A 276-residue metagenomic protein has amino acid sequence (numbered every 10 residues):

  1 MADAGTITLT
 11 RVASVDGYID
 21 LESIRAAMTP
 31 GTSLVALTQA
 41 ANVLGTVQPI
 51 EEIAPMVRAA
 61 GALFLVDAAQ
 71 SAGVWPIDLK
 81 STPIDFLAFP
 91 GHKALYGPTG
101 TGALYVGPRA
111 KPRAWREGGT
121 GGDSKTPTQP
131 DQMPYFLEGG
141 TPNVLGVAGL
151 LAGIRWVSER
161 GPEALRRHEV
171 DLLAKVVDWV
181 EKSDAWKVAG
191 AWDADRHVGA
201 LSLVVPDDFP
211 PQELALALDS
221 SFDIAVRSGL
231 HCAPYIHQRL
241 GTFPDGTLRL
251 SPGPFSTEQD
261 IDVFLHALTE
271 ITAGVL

Functional and structural regions predicted by a protein language model:
M1-L276: Pyridoxal 5′-phosphate
